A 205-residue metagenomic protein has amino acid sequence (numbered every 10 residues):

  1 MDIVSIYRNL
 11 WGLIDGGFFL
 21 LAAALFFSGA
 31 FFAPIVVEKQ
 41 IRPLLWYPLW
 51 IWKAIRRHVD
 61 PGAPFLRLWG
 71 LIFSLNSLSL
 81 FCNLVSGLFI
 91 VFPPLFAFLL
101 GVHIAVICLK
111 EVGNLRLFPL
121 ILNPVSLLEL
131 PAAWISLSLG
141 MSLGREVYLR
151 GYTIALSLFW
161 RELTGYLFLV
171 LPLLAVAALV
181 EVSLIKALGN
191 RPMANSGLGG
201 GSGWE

Functional and structural regions predicted by a protein language model:
N9-L45: N-terminal signal-anchor transmembrane alpha helix
A23, F92-L95, P131-S138, L167 (+1 more regions): Residue-level signal for the membrane-embedded core of alpha-helical transmembrane segments, especially mid-helix
L25, G29-A33, A132, L173 (+2 more regions): Alpha-helical transmembrane segments of multipass membrane proteins
I35-R42, N83-V106: Transmembrane alpha-helix/helix-exit interface in multi-pass inner-membrane proteins
K39-A63, R67, I104, C108-K110 (+1 more regions): Membrane-interface interhelical connector segments
R56-S86: Interfacial helix-start motif at the membrane-water boundary
I121-R145, A177: Alpha-helical transmembrane segments of helical membrane proteins, especially in multi-pass transport, channel
M141-E205: Terminal transmembrane helical module of multi-pass membrane proteins
